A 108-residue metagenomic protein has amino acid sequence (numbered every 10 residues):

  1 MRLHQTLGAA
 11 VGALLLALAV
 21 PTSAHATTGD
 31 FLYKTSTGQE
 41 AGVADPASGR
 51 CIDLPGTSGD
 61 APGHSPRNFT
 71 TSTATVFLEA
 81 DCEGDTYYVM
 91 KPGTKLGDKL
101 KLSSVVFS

Functional and structural regions predicted by a protein language model:
R2-S108: Compact beta-sheet-dominated domain cores in extracellular/mature segments
